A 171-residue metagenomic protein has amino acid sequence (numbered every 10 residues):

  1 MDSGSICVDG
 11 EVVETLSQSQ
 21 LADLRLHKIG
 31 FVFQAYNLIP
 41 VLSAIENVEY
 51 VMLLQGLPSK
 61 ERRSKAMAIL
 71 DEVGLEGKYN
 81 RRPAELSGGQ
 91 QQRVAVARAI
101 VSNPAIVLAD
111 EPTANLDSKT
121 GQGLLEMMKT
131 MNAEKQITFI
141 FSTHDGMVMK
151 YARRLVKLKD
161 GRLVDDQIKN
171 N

Functional and structural regions predicted by a protein language model:
M1-L158: ABC family nucleotide-binding domain
L155-I168: H-loop (His-switch) and adjacent beta-strand-loop-beta switch element of ABC-type ATPase nucleotide-binding domains
